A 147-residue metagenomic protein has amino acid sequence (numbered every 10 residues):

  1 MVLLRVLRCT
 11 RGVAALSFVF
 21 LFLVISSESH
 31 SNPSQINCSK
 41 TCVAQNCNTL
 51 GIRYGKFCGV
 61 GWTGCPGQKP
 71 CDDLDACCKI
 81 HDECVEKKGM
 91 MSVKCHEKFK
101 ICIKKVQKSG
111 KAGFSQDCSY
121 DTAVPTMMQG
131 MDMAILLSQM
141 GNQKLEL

Functional and structural regions predicted by a protein language model:
V2-L147: Extended terminal accessory/targeting regions
